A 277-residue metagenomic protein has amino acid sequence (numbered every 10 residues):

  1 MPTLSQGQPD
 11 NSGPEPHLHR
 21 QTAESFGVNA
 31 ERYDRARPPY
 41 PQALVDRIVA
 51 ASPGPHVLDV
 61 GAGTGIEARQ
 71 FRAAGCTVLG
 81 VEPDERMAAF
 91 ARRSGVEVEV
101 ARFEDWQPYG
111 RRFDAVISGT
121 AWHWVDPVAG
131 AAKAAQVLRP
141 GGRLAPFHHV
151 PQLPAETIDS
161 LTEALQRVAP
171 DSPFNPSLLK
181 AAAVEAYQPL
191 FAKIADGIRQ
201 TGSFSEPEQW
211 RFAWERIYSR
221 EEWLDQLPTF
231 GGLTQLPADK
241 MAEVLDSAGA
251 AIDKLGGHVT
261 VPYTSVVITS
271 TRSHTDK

Functional and structural regions predicted by a protein language model:
P2-S52: Conserved class I S-adenosyl-L-methionine
T3, V184-K277: Conserved Class I S-adenosyl-L-methionine
G54-G61: Conserved class I S-adenosyl-L-methionine
T64-W106: Class I SAM-dependent methyltransferase SAM/SAH-binding core
W106-V116: A short acidic, Gly/Pro-enriched loop at the edge of an enzyme's catalytic core that lines a small-molecule cofactor
D114-V128: A short SAM/SAH-binding and catalytic strip from SAM-dependent methyltransferases
A129-P140: A short glycine-rich, Lys/Arg-flanked "PGG" loop and its adjoining helix->strand segment in the class I
R139-A213: Conserved catalytic/acceptor-binding region of the Class I
